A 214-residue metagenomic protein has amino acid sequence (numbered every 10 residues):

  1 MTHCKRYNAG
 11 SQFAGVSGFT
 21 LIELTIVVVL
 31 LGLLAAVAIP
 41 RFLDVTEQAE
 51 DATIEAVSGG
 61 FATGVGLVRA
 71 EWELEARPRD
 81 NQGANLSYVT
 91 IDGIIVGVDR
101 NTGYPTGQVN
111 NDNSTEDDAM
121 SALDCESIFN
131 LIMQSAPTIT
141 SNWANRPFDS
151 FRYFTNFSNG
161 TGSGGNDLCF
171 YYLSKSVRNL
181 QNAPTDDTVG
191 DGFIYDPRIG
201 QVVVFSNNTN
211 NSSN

Functional and structural regions predicted by a protein language model:
M1-S17: N-terminal leader/signal peptides at the extreme start of proteins
F13-A49, T53: N-terminal single-pass transmembrane signal-anchor helix
I22-I26, V37, F42, V65 (+3 more regions): C-terminal or internal capping secondary-structure element at the end of a domain, subdomain, or sheet
A49-P78: Membrane-proximal N-terminal amphipathic helix
L74-I95: Secretome/extracellular-domain signature
Y88-N214: Intrinsically disordered, low-complexity regions enriched in Pro/Ser/Thr/Gly and acidic residues
